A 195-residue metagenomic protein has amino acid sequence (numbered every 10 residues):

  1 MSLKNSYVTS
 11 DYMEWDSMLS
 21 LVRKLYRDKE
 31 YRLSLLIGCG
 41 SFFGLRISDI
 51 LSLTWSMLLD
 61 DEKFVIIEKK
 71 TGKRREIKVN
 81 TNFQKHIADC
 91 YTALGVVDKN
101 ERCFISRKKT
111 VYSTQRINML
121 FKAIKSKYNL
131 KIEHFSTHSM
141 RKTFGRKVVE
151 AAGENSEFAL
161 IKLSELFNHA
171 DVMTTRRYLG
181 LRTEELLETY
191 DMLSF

Functional and structural regions predicted by a protein language model:
M1-L19, G72-T81, N100: DNA breakage-rejoining catalytic core of tyrosine-based enzymes
S2, M13-F43, E154-N155: Basic, Lys/Arg- and aromatic-enriched nucleic-acid-binding interface segment
M18-L19, N82-I132: Active-site/catalytic core of tyrosine-dependent DNA strand-transfer enzymes
L36, G44, S48-L53, L163: Alpha-helix N-cap/helix-start motif at helix boundaries, enriched for small hydrophobics
D49-I50, G145, G153-N168: Active-site-proximal segment of tyrosine recombinases
S52-F83: Conserved tyrosine-mediated DNA breakage-rejoining catalytic core shared by Y-recombinases
E68-T71, F167-M192: Catalytic-site neighborhood detector that most strongly recognizes the C-terminal catalytic loop/helix of tyrosine
I132-A151: Short basic/aromatic active-site micro-motif
